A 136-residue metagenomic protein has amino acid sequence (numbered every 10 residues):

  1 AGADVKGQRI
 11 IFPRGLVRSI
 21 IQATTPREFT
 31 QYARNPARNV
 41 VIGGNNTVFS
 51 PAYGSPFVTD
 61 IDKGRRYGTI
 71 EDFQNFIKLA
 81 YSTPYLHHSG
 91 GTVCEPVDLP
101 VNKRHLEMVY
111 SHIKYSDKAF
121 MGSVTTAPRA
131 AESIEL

Functional and structural regions predicted by a protein language model:
D4, I11-L136: Catalytic alpha/beta active-site cores
